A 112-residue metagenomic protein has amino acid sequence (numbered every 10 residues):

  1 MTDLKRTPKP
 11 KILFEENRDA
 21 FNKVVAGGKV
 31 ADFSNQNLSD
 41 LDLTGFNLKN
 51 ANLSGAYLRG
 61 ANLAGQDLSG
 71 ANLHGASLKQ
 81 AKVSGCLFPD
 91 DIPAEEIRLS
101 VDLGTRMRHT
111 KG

Functional and structural regions predicted by a protein language model:
M1-D3, G112: Terminal targeting and flexible regions in eukaryotic proteins, enriched in but not limited to LRR-containing proteins
D3-L4, E15: Amphipathic alpha-helical repeat elements characteristic of tetratricopeptide repeat
K9-I12, E16-G112: Tandem repeat scaffolds
